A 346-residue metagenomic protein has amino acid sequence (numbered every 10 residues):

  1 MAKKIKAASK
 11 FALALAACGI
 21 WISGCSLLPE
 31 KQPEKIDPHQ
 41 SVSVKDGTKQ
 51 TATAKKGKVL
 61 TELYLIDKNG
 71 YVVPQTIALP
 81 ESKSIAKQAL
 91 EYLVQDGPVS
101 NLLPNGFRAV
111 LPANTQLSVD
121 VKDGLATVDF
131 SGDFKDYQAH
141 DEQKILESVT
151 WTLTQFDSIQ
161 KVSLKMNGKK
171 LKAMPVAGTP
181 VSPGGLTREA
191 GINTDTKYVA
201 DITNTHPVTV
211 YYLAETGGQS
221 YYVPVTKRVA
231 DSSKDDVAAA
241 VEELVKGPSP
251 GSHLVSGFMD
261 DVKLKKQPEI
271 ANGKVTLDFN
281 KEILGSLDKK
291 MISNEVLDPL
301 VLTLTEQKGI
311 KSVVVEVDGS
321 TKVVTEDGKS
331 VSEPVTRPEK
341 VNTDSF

Functional and structural regions predicted by a protein language model:
A2-F346: Bimodal "functional hotspot" detector
